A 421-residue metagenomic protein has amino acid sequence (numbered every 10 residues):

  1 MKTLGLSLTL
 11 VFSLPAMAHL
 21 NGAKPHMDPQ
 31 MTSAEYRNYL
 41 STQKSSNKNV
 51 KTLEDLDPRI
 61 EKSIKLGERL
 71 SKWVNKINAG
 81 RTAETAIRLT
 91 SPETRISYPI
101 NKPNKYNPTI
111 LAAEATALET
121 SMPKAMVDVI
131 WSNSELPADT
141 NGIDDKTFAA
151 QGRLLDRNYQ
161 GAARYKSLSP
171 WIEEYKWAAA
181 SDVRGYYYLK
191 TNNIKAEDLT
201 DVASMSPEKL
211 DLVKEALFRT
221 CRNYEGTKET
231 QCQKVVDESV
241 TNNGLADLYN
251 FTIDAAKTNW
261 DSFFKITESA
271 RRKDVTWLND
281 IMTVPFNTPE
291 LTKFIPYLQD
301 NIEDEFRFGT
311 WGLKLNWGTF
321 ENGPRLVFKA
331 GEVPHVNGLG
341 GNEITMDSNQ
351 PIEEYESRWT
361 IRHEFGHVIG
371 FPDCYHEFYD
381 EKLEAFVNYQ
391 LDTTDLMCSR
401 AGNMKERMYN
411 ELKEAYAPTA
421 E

Functional and structural regions predicted by a protein language model:
M1-N21: Classical Sec-dependent N-terminal signal peptides that target proteins to the secretory pathway
A18-D304: N-terminal low-structure segments adjacent to metalloprotease catalytic domains across cellular compartments
I281-L339: Auxiliary, metal-adjacent structural segments of Zn-dependent hydrolase domains
I295-Q299, E303, R362, T394 (+1 more regions): Extracytoplasmic/secreted envelope proteins and their assembly/folding machinery, especially bacterial periplasmic
E303-W311, H367-C374, A417: Sec-exported extracytoplasmic/periplasmic mature domains
G341-R362: Short pre-active-site segment immediately N-terminal to the catalytic Zn-binding motif
W359, F365-K382: Catalytic Zn2+-binding segment of zinc metalloproteases
E381-E421: Post-HExxH zinc-binding segment in Zn-dependent metallohydrolases
